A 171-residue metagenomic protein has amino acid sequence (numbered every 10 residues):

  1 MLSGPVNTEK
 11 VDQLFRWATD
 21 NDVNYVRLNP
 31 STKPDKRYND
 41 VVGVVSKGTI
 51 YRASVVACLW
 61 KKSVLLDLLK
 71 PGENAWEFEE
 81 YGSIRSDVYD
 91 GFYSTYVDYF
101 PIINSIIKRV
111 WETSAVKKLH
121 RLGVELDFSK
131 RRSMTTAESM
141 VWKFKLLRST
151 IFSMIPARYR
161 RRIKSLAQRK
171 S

Functional and structural regions predicted by a protein language model:
L2-P34: Conserved donor-nucleotide/metal-binding helix-loop-beta segment in metal-dependent transferases, i.e., the alpha-helix
K10-Q13, D20-Y25, Y89, L126-K130 (+1 more regions): Long, C-terminal folded domains that constitute the functional core of proteins
F15-W17, Y96-S114, V124-R131, R169: Membrane-proximal envelope and lipid/glycan-remodeling enzymes
K33-P34, D98-I103, T136: A short acidic, often aromatic-flanked loop/helix-cap motif at beta-alpha or helix-coil junctions that lines enzyme
K36-I50, V64: Short, flexible, basic/aromatic active-site loop/helix in glycosyltransferases
R52-K117: Catalytic core and acceptor-binding pocket of nucleotide-sugar-dependent glycosyltransferases
E125-S171: Membrane-proximal basic amphipathic "stem/tether" segments
